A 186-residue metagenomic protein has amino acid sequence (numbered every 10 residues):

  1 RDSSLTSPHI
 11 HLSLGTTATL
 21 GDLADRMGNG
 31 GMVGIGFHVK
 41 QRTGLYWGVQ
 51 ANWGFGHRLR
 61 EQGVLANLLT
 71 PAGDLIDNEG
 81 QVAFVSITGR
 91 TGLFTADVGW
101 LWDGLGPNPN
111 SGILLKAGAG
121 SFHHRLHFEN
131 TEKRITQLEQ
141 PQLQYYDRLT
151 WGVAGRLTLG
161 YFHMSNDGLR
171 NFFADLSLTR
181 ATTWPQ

Functional and structural regions predicted by a protein language model:
R1-P8, T43-G44, G104-G112, M164-F172: Short loop/turn motifs that connect adjacent beta-strands in outer-membrane beta-barrel proteins
R1-Y46, Q50: Short glycine/proline- and aromatic-enriched beta-strand/turn motifs that initiate or cap beta-hairpins
T6, M27-V33, T88-F94, S111 (+1 more regions): Residues that define the transmembrane beta-barrel architecture of outer-membrane proteins
H11-A18, P71-Q81, K133-Q142: Flexible, solvent-exposed coil segments and beta strand-coil junctions, predominantly the extracellular/periplasmic
L12, T16, I35-V39, A51-W53 (+4 more regions): Residues on the lipid-exposed face of transmembrane beta-strands in outer-membrane beta-barrel proteins
T19-L23, G80-V85, Q140-D147, Q186: Extracellular loop and loop/strand-boundary signature of outer-membrane beta-barrel proteins
L45, N52-L59, V64-E132: Gram-negative (and chloroplast) outer-membrane scaffold detector with strong preference for beta-barrel transmembrane
N110-Q186: Outer-membrane beta-barrel transmembrane domain signature
